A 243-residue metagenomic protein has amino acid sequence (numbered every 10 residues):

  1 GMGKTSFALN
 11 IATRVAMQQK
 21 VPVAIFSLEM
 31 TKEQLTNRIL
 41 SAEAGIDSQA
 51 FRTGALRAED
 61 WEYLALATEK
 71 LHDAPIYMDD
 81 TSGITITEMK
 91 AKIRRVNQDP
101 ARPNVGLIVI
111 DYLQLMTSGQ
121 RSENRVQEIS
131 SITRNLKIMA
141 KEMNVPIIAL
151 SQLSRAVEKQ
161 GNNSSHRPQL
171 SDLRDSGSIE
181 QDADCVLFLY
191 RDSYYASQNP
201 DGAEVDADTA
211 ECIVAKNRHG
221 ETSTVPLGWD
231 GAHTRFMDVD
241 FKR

Functional and structural regions predicted by a protein language model:
G1: Walker A/P-loop nucleotide-binding motif
K4: Conserved lysine of the Walker
A8-N10, R14-N104, S118, V225-P226: Cytosolic-facing regulatory segments adjacent to core modules
P22-A24, L28, R94-R95, N104-L150: Helical hairpin unit composed of two closely spaced alpha helices linked by a short loop
E29, M78, D111, I148 (+2 more regions): Residue-level signature of catalytic and energy-coupling elements of molecular machines, predominantly ATP/GTP-dependent
Q34, D80, V109-Q114, L136 (+3 more regions): Conserved phosphate-chemistry cores used by DNA topoisomerases
R38-D47, Q114-K137, V157-N163, P168: Conserved P-loop NTPase nucleotide-binding/switch module
T87, I93-V105, S131-M143, A156-R243: C-terminal regions of RecA-like/P-loop NTPase motor modules
